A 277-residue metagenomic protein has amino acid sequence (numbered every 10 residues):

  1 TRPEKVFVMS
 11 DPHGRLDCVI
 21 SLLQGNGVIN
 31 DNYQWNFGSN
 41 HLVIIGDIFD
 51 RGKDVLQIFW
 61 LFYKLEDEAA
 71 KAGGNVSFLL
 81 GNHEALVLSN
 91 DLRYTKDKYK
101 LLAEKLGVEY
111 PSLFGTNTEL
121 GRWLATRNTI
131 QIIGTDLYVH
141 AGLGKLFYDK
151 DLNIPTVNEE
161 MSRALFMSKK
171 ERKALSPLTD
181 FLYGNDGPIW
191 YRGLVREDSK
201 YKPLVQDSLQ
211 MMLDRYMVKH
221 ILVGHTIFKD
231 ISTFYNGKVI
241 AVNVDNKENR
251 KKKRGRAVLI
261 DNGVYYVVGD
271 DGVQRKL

Functional and structural regions predicted by a protein language model:
T1-L277: Feature recognizes metal-dependent phosphohydrolase scaffolds
